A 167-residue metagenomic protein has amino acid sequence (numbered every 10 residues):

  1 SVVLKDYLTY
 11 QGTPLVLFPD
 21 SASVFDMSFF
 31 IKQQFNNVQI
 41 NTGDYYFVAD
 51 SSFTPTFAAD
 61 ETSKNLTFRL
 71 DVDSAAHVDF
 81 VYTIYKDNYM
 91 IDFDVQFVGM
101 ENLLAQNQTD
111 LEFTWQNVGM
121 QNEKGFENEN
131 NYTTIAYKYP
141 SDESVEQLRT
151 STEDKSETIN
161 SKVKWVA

Functional and structural regions predicted by a protein language model:
S1-A167: Soluble non-transmembrane domains of integral membrane proteins
